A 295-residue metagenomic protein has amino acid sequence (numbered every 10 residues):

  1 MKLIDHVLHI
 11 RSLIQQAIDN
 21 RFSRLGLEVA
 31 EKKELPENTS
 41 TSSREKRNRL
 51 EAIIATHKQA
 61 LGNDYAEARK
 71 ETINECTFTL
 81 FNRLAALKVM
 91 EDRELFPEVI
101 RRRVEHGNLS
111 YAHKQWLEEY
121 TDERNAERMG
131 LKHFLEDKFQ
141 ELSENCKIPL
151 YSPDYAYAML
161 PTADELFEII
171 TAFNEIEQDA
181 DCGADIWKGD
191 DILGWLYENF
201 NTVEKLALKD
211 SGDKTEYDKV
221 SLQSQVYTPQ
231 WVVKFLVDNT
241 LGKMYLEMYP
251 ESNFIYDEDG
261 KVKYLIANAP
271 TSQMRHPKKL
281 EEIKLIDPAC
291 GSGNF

Functional and structural regions predicted by a protein language model:
M1-F295: Preference for the N-terminal adenyl/adenosyl cofactor-binding alpha/beta module
